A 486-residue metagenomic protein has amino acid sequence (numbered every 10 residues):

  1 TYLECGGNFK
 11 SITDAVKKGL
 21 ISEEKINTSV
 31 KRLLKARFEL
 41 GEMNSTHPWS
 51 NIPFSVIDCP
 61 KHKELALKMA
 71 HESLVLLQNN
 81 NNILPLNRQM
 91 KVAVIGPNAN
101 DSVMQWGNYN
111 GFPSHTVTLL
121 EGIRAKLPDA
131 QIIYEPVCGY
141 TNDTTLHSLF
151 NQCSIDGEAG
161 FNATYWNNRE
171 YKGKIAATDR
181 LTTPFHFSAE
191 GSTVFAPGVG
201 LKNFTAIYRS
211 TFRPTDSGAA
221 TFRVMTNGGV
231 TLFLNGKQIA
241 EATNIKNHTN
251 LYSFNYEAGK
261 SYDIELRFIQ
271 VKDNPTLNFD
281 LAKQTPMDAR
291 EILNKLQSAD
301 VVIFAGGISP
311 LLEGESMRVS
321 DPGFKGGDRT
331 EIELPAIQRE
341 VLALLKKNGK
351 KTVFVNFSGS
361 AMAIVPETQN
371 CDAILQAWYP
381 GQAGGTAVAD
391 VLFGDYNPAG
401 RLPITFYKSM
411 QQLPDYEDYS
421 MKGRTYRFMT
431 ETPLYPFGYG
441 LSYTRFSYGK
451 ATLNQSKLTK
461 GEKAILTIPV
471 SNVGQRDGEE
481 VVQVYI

Functional and structural regions predicted by a protein language model:
C5-E23, K35, E64-I486: C-terminal non-catalytic regions of proteins with extracellular/luminal or membrane-system context
V16, E24, F38-E72: Helix-enriched interaction subdomains in cytosolic or periplasmic regions, typified by TIR/SEFIR signaling/NADase cores
N27: Active-site core of glycosidic bond-cleaving carbohydrate-active enzymes
